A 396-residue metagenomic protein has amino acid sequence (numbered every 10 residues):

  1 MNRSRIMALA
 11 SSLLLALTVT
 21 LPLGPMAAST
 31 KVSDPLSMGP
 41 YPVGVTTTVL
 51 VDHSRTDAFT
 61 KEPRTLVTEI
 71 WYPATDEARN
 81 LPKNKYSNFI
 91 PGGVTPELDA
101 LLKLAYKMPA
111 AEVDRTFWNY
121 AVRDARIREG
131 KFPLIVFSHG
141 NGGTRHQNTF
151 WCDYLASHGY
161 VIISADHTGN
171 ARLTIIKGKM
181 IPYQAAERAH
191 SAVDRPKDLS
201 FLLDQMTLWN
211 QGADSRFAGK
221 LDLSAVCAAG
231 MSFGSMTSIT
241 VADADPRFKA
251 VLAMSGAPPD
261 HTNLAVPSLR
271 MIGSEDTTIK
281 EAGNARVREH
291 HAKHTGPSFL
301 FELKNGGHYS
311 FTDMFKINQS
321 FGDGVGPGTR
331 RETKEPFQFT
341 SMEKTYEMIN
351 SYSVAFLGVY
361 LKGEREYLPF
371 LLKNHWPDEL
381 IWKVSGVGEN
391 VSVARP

Functional and structural regions predicted by a protein language model:
M26-I135, E332-M342: Domain-level recognition of soluble alpha/beta enzyme cores, biased toward histidine phosphatases/phosphomutases
S29-V45, V51-H53, K61-P63, T75 (+2 more regions): Alpha/beta-hydrolase-fold serine-hydrolase catalytic core, especially in secreted/extracellular enzymes
W71-E77, K85-K107, H146-I181, G296 (+1 more regions): Active-site machinery of serine-nucleophile hydrolases
T116-F132, F137-I175, T277-E281: Short substrate-entry loop that stabilizes the transition state in hydrolases
R126-I127, K249-F311: The feature captures the conserved acid-bearing segment of alpha/beta-hydrolase catalytic domains
G169, Y183-L223: Alpha/beta-hydrolase active-site loop
A228-G230: Short beta-strand immediately N-terminal to the catalytic nucleophile in serine-hydrolase-like folds
S235-D245: Short glycine-enriched nucleophile-adjacent loop and the immediately C-terminal alpha-helix near the catalytic center
